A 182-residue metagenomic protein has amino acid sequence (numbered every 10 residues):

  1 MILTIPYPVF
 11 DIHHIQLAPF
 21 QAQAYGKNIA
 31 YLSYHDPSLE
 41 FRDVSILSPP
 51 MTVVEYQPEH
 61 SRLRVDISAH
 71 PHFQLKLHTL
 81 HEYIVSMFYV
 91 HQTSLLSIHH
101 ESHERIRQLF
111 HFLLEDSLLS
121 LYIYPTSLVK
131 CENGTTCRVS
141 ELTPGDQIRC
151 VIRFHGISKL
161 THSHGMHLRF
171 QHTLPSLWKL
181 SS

Functional and structural regions predicted by a protein language model:
M1-S120: OB-fold ssDNA-binding interfaces and closely related basic DNA-contact patches used across DNA replication/repair
Q108-W178: Extended serine/threonine-enriched, polar tracts that run as long, contiguous segments within proteins
S181-S182: Intrinsically disordered, low-complexity terminal/linker regions enriched in Pro/Ser/Gly and acidic residues
